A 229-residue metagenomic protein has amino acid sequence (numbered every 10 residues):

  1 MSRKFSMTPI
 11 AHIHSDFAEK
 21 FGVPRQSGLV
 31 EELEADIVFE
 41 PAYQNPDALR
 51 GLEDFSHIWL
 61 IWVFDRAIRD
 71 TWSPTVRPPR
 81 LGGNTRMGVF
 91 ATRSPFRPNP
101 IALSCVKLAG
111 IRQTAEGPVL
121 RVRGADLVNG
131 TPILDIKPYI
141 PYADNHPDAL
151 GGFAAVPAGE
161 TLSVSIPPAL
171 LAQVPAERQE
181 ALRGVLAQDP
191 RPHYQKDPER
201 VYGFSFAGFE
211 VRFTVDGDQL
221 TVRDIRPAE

Functional and structural regions predicted by a protein language model:
M1-I101, Q113-R121, A125-E229: Mixed-charge, low-complexity intrinsically disordered regions
V106-A109: Conserved positions in beta-strands of structured domains
